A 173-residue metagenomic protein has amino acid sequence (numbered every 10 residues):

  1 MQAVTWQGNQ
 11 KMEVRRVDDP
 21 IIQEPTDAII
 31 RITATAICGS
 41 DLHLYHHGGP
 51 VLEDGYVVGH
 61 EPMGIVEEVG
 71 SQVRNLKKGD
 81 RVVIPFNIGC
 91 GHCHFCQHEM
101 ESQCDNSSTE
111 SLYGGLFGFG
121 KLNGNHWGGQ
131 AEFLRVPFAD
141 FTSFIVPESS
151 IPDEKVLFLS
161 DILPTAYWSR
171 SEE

Functional and structural regions predicted by a protein language model:
M1-V4: Short structural boundary motif marking the start of a folded domain
Q7-K11, T35-I37: Short polar catalytic/cofactor-binding loops
K11-D19: Short glycine/threonine/proline-enriched tight-turn/helix- or strand-capping micro-motif at secondary-structure
D18-T35, G48-Q97, E101-S102, H126-W127 (+1 more regions): Glycine-rich beta-strand-centered segment in the early N-terminal region that forms part of a ligand/cofactor-binding
S40-H46: Cytochrome P450 core scaffold surrounding the K-helix E-X-X-R motif and the conserved "meander" helix-loop region
L42, N75, Q103-S107: Short, solvent-exposed secondary-structure boundary/capping segments
H43, H60, W168: Histidine-centered active-site/metal-ligand motif
H92-E172: NAD(P)H dinucleotide-binding glycine-rich loop of Rossmann-like/cofactor-binding domains, especially the beta1-alpha1
